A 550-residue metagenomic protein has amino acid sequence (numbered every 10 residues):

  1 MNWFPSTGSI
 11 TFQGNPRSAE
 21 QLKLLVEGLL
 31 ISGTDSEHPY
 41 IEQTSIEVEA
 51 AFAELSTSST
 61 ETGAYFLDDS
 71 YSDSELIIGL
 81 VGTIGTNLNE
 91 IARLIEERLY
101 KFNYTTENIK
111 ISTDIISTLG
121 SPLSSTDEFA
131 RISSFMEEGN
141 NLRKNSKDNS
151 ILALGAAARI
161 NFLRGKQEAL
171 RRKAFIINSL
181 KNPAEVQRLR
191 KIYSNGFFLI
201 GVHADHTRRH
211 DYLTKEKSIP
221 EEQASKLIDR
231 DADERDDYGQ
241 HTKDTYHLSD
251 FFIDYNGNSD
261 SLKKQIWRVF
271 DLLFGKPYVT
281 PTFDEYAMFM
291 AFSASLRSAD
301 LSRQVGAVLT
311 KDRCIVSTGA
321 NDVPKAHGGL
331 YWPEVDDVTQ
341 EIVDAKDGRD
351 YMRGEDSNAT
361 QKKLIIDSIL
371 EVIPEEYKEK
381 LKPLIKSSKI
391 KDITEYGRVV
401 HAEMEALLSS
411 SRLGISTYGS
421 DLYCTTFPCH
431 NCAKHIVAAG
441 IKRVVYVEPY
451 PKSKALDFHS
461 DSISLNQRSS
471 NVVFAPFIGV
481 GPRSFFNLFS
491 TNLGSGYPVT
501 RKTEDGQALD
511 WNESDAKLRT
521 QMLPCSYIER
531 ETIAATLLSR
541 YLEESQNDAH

Functional and structural regions predicted by a protein language model:
M1-N2: Amphipathic, interaction-prone secondary-structure segments
T11, T106, K166-L170, S302 (+2 more regions): Short, flexible/disordered secondary-structure transition segments
Q13-K23, E27-N178, N182-R297, K311 (+2 more regions): Glycine-rich phosphate-binding loop of ATP-dependent small-molecule kinases
N89, I111, L123-A156, D237 (+2 more regions): Zinc-dependent deaminase catalytic domain
